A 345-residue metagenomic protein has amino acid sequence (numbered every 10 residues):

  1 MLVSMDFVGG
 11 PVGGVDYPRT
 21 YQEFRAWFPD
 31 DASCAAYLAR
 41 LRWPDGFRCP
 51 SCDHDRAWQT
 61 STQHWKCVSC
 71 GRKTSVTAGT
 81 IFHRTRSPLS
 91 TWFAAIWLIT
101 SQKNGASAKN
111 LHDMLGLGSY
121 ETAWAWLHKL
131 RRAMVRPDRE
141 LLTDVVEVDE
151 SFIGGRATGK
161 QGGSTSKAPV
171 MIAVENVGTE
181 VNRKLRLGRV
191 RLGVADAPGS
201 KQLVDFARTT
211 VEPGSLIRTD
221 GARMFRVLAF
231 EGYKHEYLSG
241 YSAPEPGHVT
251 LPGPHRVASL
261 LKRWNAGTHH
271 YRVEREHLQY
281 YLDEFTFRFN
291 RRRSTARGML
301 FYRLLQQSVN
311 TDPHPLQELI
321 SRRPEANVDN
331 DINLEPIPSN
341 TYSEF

Functional and structural regions predicted by a protein language model:
M1-F345: Residue-level recognition of single "structural anchor" positions that define or cap local secondary structure
